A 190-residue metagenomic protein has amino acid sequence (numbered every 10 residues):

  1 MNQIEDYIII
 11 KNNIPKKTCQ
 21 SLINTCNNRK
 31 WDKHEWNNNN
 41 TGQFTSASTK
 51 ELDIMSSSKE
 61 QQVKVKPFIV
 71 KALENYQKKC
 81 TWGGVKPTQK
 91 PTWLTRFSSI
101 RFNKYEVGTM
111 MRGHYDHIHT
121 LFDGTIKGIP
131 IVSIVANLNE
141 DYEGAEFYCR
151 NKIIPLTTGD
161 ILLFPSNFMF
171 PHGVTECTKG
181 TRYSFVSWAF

Functional and structural regions predicted by a protein language model:
M1-I161, M169-F190: Fe(II)/2-oxoglutarate oxygenase catalytic core
